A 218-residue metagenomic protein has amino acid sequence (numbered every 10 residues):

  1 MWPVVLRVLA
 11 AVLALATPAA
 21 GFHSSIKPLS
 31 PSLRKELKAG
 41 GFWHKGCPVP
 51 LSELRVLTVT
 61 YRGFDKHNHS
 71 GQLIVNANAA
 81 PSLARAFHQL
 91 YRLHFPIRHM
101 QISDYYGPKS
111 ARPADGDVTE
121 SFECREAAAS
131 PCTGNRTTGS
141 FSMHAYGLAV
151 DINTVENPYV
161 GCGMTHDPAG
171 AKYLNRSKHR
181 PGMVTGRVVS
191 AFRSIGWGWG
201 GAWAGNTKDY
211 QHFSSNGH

Functional and structural regions predicted by a protein language model:
M1-G21: Secretory targeting and sorting signals
A19-H67, I74: N-terminal module-boundary/linker segments of secreted carbohydrate-active enzymes
P31, I97-R98, Y105-G139, A191-G200: Conserved short secondary-structure elements within globular domains
V49-D117: Active-site acidic/histidine clusters and adjacent loop/turn architecture that either coordinate catalytic ions
R62, R85-P96, R125, V155-P158 (+1 more regions): Structured segments of extracytoplasmic/periplasmic soluble domains in secreted or envelope-associated proteins
A129, G134-H218: Catalytic cores and adjacent binding grooves of peptidoglycan-active enzymes
